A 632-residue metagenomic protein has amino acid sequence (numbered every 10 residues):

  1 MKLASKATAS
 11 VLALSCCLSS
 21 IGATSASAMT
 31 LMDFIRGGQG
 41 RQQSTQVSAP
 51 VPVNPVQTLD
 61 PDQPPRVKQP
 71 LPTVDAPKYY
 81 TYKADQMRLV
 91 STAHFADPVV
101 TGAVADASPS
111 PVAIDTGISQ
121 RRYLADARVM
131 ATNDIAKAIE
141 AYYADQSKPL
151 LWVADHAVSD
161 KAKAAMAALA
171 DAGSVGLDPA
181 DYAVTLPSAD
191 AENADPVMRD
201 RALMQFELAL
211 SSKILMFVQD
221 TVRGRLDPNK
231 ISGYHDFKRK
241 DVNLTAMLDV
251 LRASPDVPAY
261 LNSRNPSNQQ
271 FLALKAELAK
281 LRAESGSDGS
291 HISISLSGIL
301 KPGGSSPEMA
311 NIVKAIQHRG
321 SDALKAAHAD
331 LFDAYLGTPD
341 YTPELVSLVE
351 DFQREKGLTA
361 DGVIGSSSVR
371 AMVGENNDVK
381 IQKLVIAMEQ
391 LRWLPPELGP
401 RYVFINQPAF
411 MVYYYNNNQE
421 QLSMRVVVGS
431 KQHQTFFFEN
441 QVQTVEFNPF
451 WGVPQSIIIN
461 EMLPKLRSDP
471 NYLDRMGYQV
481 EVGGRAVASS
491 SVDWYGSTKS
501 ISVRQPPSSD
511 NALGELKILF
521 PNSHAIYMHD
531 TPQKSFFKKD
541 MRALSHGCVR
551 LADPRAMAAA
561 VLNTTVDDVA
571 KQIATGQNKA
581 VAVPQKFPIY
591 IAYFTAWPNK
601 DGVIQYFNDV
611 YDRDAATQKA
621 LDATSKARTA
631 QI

Functional and structural regions predicted by a protein language model:
M1-V11: Bacterial N-terminal signal peptides that target proteins for export
K2-A4, D155-D160, L203: Helix-loop-helix transmembrane hairpins and adjacent membrane-interface loops of multi-pass inner-membrane proteins
K2-L3, M29-L124, R128-A138, A144-D145 (+4 more regions): Well-ordered beta-sheet/strand-loop patches within structured domains
C16-S25: C-terminal segment of classical bacterial N-terminal signal peptides
Y123-D195: Flexible, low-complexity segments enriched for small/polar residues
A172-P179, A183-T185, E192-D195, Q205 (+2 more regions): Mid-length scaffold segments of soluble, non-membrane domains
V184-T185, A189-V222: Intrinsically disordered, low-complexity, charge-biased terminal/linker regions in eukaryotic proteins
Q219-I231: Short, solvent-exposed secondary-structure capping/transition elements
